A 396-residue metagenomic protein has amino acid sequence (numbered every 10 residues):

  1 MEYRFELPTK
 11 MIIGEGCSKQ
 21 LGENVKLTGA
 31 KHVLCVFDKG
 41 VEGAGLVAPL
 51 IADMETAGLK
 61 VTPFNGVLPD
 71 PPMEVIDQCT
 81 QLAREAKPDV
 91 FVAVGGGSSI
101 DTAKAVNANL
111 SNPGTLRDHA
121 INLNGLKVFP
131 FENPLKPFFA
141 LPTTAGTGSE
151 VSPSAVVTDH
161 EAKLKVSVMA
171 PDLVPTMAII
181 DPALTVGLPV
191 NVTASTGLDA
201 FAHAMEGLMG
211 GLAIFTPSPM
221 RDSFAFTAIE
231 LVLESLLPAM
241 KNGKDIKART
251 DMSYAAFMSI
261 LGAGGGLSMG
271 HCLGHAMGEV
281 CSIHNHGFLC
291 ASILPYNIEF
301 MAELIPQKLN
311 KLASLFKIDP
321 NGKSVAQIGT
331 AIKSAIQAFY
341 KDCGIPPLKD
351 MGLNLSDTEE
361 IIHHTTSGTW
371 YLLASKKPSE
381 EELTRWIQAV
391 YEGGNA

Functional and structural regions predicted by a protein language model:
M1-V90, G393: ATP/NTP phosphate-donor binding region
S18-L21, G43-L46, M73, S98-A103 (+2 more regions): Short glycine/serine/threonine-rich phosphate/pyrophosphate-binding segments that cradle anionic phosphate groups
E74-P182: Glycine/threonine-rich beta-strand-loop-alpha-helix active-site module that forms ligand/phosphate-binding
G146, F257-G287, G368-L372: Glycine-rich phosphate/pyrophosphate-binding beta-alpha loops
S154-A263: Carboxylate- and glycine-rich phosphate/diphosphate-binding segment that chelates Mg2+/Mn2+
L212-R221, A239-D251, G265-G270, H284-F288 (+4 more regions): Flexible, glycine/charged-enriched surface loops at secondary-structure junctions
H284-I345: Active-site pocket-lining segment
D319-A396: C-terminal charged capping/lid subdomain of soluble metabolic enzymes
